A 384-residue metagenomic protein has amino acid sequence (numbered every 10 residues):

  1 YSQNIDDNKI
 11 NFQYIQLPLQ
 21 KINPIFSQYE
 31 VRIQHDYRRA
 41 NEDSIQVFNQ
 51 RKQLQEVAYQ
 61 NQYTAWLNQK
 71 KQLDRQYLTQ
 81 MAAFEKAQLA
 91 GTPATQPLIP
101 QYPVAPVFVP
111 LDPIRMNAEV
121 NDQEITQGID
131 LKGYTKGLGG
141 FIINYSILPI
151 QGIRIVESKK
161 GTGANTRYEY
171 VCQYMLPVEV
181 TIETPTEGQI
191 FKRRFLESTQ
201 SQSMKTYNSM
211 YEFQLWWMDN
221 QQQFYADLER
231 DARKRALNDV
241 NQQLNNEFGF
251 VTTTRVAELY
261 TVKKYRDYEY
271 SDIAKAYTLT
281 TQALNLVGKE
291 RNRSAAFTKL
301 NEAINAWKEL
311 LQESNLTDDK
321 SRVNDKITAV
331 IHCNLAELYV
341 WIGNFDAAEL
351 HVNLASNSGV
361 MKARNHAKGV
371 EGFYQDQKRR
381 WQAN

Functional and structural regions predicted by a protein language model:
Y1-E124, A226, R230, N246-N384: A structural "domain/chain start" motif
Q123-Y270: Long, contiguous interaction/recruitment modules in multidomain scaffold/adaptor proteins
